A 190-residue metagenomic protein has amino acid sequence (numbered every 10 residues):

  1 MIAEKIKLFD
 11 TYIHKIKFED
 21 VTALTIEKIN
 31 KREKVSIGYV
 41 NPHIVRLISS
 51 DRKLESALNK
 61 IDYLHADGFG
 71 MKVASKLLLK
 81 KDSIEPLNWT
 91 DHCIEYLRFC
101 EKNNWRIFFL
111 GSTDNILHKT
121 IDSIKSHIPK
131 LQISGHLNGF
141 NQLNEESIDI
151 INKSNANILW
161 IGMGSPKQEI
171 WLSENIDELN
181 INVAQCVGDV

Functional and structural regions predicted by a protein language model:
M1-L87: N-terminal nucleotide/polyanion-binding subdomain common to many enzyme families
I37-Y39, H65, I158-G162, Q185: Structural motif
N41-V45, M163-Q168, V190: Short glycine-rich anion-binding loops that position phosphate/pyrophosphate groups of nucleotides and phosphorylated
D62, I107, S134, N157 (+1 more regions): Conserved acidic residues
M71-I150, S154: Conserved beta-alpha
I121, E169-E178: Short Gly/Thr/Asp-enriched flexible loops that form oxyanion-binding sites at enzyme active sites
G139-L143, I181-V190: Short, flexible loop segments at boundaries between secondary-structure elements
I151, N155-S165, I181: Proline-aspartate-enriched helix->loop->beta-strand connector
